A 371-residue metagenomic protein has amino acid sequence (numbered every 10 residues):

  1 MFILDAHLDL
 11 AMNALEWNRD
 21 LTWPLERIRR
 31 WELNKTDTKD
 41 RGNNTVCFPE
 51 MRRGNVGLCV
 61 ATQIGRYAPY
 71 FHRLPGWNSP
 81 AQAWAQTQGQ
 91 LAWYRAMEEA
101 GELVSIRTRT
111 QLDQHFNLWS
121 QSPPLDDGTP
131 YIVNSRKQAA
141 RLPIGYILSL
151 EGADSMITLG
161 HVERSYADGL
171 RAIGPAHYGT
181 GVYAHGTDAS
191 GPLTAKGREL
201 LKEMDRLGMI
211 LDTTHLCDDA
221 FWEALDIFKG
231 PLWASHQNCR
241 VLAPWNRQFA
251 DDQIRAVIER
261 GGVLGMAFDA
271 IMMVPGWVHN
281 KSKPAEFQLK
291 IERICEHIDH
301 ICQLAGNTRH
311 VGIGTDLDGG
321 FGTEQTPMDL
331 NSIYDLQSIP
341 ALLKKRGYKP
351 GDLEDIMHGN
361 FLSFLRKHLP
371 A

Functional and structural regions predicted by a protein language model:
M1-S190, A195, P244-A371: N-terminal hydrophobic targeting/anchoring segments and the immediately downstream early-domain regions of hydrolases
I3-L10, L216, A234-Q237: Histidine-centered catalytic micro-motifs
S190-D226, P231-H236: Loop-centered beta-sheet repeat module
D218-D219, C239-V241, A270-M273: Short, catalytically relevant binding-site loops at active-site mouths
W233, N238, D318-G320: Short acidic (Asp/Glu) and glycine-rich catalytic loops that position anionic groups and cofactors
